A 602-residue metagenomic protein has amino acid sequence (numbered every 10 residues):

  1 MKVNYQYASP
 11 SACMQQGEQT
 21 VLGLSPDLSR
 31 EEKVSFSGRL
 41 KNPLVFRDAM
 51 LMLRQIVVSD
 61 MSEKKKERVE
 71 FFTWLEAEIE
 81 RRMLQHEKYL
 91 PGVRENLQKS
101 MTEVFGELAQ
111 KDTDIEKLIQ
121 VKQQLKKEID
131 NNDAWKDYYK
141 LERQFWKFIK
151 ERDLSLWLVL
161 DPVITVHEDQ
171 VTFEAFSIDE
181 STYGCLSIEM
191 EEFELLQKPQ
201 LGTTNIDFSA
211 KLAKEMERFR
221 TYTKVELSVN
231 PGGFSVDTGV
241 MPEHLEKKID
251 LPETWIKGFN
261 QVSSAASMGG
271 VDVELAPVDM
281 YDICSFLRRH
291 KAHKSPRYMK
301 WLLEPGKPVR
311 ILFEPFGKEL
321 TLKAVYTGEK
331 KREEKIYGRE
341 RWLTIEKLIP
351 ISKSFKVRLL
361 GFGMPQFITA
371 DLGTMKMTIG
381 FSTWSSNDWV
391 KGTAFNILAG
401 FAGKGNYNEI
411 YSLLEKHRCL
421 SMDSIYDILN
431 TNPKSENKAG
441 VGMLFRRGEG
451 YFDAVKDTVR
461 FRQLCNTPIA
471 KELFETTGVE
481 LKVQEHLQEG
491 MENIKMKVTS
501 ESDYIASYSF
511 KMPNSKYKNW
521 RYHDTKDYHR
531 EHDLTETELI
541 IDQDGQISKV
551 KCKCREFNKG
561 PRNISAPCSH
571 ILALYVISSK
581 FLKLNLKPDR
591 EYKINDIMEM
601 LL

Functional and structural regions predicted by a protein language model:
M1-L602: Long, low-complexity, compositionally biased intrinsically disordered regions
